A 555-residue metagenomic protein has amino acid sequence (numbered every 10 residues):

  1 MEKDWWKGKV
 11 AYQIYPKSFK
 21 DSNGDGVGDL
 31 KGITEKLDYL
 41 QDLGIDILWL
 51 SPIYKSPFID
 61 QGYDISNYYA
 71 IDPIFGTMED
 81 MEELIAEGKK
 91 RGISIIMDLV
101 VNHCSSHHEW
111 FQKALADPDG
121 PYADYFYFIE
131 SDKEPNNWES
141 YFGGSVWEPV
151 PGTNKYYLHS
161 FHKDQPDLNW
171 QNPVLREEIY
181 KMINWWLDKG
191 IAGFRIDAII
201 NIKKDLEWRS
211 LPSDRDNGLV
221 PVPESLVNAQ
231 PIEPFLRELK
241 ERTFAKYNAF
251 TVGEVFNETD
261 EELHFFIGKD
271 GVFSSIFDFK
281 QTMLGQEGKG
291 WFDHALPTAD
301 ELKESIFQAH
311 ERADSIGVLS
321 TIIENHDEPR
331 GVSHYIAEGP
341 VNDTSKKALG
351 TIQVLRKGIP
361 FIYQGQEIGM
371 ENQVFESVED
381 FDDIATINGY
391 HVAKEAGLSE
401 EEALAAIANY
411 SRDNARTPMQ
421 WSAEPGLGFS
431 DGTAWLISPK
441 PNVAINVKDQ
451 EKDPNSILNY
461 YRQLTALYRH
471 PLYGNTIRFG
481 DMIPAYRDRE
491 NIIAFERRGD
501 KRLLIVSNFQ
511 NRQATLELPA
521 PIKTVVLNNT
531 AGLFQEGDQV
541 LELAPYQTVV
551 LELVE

Functional and structural regions predicted by a protein language model:
E2-N184, D188, N201-T259, G268 (+1 more regions): Acidic/aromatic-lined carbohydrate-recognition and catalytic surfaces of CAZymes acting on diverse glycans
W5-W6, R215-D216, E224, P234-L236 (+10 more regions): Loop/helix patches that line or flank the sugar-binding groove of alpha-linked glycan CAZymes
N23, S56-D60, H103-W110, I202-L206 (+6 more regions): Short catalytic/ligand-binding loop motif for oxyanion handling, primarily in non-cytosolic enzymes, centered on
L48, F194-I196: Hydrophobic residues within beta-strands of alpha/beta enzymes
Q513-A531: Beta-strand-rich binding/interaction modules
V525-Q539, L543: Solvent-exposed beta-strand/loop surfaces of large extracellular or lumenal domains
G537-E555: C-terminal beta-strand-rich structural cap/linker in extracellular carbohydrate-active enzymes
